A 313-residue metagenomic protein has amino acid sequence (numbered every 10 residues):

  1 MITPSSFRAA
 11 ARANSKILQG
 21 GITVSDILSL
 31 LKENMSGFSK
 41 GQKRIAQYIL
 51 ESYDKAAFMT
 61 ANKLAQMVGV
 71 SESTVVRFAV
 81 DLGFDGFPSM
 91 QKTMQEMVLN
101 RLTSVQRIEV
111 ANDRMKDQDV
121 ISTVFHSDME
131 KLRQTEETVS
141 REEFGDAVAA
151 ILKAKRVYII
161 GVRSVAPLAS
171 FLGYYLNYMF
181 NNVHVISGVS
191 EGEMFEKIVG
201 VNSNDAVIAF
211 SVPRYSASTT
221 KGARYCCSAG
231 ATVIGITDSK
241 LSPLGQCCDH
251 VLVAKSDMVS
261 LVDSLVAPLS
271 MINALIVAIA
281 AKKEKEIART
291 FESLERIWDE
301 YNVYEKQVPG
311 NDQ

Functional and structural regions predicted by a protein language model:
P4-T23: Short, Lys/Arg-enriched N-terminal segments with co-localized hydrophobic residues within the first ~10-30 amino acids
L18, D26-L28, S36, K40 (+5 more regions): HTH-adjacent hinge/linker in prokaryotic transcriptional regulators
V139-E142, A147-V148, K153-K155: Long amphipathic N-terminal alpha/beta scaffold segment
L152-S270, A274-K283: Glycine-rich phosphate-binding loops that contact phosphosugars or nucleotide phosphates
K285-Q313: A short, charged, Gly/Pro-tolerant segment at domain boundaries
